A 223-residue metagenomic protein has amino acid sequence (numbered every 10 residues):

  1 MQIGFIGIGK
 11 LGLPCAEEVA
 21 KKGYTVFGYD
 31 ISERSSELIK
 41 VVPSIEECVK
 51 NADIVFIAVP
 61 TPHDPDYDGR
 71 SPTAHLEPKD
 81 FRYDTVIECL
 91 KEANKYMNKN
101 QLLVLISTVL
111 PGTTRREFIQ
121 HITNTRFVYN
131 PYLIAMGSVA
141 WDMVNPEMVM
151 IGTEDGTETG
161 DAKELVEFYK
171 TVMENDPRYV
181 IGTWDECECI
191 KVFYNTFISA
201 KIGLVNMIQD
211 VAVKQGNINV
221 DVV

Functional and structural regions predicted by a protein language model:
M1, Y24, I39, Q101 (+2 more regions): A structural micro-motif
M1-K50: NAD(P)+-binding Rossmann beta1-loop-alpha1 motif at the extreme N-terminus of oxidoreductases
G23, N51-A52, N100, P146-E147 (+1 more regions): Short, well-ordered alpha-helix to beta-strand connector turns
S32, Y96, R116-N130, I134-V223: Internal alpha-helical scaffold of NAD(P)-dependent oxidoreductase catalytic cores
E46-V49, L90-N94, Q209: A structural alpha-helix within SAM-dependent methyltransferase catalytic domains
V55-F56: N-terminal Rossmann-like NAD(P) cofactor-binding module of classical short-chain dehydrogenase/reductase
V59-P60: Conserved NAD(P)H cofactor-binding loop of Rossmann-fold oxidoreductase domains
H63-V139: Rossmann-like NAD(P)(H) cofactor-binding subdomain of soluble oxidoreductases
